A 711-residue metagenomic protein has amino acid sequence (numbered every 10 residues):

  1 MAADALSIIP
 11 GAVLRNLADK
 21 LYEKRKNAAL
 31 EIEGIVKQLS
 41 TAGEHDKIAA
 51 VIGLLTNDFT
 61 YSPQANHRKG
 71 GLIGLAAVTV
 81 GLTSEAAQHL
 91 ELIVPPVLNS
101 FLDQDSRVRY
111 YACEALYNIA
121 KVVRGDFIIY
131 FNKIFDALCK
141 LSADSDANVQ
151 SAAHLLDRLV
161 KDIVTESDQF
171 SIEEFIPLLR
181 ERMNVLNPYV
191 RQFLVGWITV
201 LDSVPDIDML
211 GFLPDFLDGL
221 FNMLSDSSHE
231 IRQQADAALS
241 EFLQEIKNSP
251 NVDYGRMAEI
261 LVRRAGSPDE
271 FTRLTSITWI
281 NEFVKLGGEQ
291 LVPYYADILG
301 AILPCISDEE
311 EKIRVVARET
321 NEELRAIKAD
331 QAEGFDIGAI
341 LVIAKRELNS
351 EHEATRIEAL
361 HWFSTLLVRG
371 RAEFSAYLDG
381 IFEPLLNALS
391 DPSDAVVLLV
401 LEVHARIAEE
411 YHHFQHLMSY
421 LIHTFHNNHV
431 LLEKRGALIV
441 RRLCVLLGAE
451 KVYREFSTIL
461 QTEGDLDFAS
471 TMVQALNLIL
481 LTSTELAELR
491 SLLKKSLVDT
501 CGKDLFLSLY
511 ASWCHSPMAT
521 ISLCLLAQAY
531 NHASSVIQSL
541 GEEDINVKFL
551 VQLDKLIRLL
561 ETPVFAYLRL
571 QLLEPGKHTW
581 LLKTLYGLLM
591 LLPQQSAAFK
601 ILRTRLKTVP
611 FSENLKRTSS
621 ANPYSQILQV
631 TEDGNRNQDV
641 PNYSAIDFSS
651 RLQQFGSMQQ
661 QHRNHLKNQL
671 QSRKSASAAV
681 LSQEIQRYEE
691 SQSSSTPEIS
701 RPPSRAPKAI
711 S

Functional and structural regions predicted by a protein language model:
M1-T41: N-terminal alpha-helical scaffolding segments that mark the starts of alpha-solenoid/helical-repeat architectures
A2-D4, K47, G70, G74 (+18 more regions): Alpha-solenoid helical repeat scaffolds
D4-L14, A42-F59, A86-F101, F127-S142 (+11 more regions): HEAT/HEAT-like alpha-solenoid repeats
L17, E31-L39, G71-L82, S100-F101 (+24 more regions): Hydrophobic residues within the alpha-helices of tandem HEAT/HEAT-like
Y22-E23, Q64-R68, Q104-R107, A143-N148 (+10 more regions): Alpha-helix N-cap/helix-start positions at coil->helix boundaries
K26, L30, R68-L72, E91 (+17 more regions): Alpha-solenoid HEAT/ARM repeat scaffold
N66-A137, S145-Q150: A generic tandem-repeat structural signature
I407, H416-L421, F425-L431, V440-Q692 (+2 more regions): Eukaryotic scaffolding regions of large macromolecular assemblies
